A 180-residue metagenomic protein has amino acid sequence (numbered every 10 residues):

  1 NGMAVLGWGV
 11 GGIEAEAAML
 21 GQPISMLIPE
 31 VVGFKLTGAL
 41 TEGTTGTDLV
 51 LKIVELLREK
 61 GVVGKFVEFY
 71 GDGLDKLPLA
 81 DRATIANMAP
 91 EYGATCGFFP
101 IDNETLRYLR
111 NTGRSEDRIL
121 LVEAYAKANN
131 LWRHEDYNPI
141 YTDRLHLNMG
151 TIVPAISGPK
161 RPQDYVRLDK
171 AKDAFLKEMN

Functional and structural regions predicted by a protein language model:
N1-N180: Fe-S-dependent hydro-lyases/dehydratases of central metabolism
